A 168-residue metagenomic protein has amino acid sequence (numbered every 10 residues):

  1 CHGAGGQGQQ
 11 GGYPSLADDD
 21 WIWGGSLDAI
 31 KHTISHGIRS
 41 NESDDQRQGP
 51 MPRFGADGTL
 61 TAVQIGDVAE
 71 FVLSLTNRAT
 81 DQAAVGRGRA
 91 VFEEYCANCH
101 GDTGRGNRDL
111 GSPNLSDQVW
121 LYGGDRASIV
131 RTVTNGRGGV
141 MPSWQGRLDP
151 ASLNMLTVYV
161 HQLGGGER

Functional and structural regions predicted by a protein language model:
H2-Q7, T80-G106, D117, G124 (+3 more regions): Sequence/structural segment immediately N-terminal to covalent heme-attachment motifs in c-type and related
G3, Q9-G12, S43: Alpha-solenoid helical-repeat scaffolds
A17-V72, D109-G165: Extracytoplasmic electron-transfer domains, predominantly the class I c-type cytochrome c fold
